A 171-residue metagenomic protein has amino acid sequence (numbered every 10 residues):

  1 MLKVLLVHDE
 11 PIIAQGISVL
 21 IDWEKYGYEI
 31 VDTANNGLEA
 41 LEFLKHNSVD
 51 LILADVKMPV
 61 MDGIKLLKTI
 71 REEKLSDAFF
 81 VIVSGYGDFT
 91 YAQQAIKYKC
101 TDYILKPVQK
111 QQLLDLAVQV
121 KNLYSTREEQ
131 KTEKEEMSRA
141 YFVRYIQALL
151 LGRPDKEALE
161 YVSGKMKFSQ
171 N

Functional and structural regions predicted by a protein language model:
H8, D55: Active-site residues of response regulator receiver
P11-D32, H46: Two-component/phosphorelay signaling modules centered on CheY-like receiver
T33-E42, G63-K65: Helix N-cap/capping motif at the beta->alpha junctions
I52, F80, A95, Y103-I104: Two-component signal transduction core modules
M58: Receiver (REC) domain active-site loop signature in two-component systems and cognate sites in sensor histidine kinases
K65, S76, G87-D102: Alpha4 helix (beta4-alpha4-beta5 surface) of REC/receiver domains from two-component response regulators
I96, D102, V108-N171: Interdomain helical linkers/hinges and coiled-coil/dimerization scaffolds that transmit conformational signals
